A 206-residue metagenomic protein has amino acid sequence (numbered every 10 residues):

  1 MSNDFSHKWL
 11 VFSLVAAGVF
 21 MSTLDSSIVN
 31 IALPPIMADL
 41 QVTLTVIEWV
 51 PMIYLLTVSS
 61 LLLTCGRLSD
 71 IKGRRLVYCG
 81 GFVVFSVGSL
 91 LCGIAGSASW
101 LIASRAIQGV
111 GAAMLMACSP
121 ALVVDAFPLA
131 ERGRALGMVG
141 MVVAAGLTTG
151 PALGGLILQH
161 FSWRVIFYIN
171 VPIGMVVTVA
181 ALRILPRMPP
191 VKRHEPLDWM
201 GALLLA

Functional and structural regions predicted by a protein language model:
M1-L24, A38: Cytosolic juxtamembrane N-terminal segment immediately preceding the first transmembrane helix of multi-pass
A32-L61, W100-A103: Extracellular/periplasmic helix-loop-helix junction of adjacent transmembrane segments in MFS-like secondary
P35-M37, G66-R67, I71, L156: Membrane-interface helix termini in secondary transporters
D39-Q41, G73, I94-W100, P128 (+1 more regions): Helix-breaking motifs and short loop linkers at transmembrane-helix boundaries and internal kinks in secondary membrane
S60-S99: Conserved MFS/SLC helix-loop-helix module at the cytosolic interface between two early adjacent transmembrane helices
F85-G93, Q108, V124, A181: MFS-fold secondary transporters
I107-M141: Cytoplasmic helix-loop-helix junction between adjacent transmembrane helices in 12-TM secondary transporters
Q159-A206: Hydrophobic transmembrane-helix bundles of small-molecule transporters
